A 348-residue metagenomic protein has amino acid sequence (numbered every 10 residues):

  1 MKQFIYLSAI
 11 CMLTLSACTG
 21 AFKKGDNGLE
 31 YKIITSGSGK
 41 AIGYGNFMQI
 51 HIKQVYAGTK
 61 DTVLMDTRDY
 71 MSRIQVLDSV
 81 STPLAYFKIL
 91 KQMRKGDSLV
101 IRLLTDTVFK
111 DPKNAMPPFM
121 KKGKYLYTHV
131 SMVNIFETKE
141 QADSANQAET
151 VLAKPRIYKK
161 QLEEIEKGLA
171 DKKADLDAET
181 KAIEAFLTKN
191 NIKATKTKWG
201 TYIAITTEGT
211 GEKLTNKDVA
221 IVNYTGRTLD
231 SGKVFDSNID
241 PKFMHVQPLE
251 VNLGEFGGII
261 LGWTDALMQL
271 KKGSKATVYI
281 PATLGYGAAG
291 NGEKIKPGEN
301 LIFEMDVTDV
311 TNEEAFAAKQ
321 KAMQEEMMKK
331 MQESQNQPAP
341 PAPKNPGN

Functional and structural regions predicted by a protein language model:
F4-L15: Sec-dependent N-terminal signal peptides
C18-N348: Cross-family detector of peptidyl-prolyl cis-trans isomerase
